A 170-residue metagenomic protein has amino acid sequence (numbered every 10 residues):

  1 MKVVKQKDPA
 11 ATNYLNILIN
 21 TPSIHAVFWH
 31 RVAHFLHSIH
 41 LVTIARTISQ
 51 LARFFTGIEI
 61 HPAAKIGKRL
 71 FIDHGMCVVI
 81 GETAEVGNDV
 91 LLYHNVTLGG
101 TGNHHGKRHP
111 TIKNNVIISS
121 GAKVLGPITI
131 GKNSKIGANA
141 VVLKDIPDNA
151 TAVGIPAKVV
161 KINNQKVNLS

Functional and structural regions predicted by a protein language model:
M1-T56, V167-S170: Terminal amphipathic alpha-helical/low-complexity segments used for targeting or macromolecular assembly
T56, H61-P62, G67-K68, D73-E82 (+11 more regions): Left-handed beta-helix
H105: Catalytic-pocket segment enriched in acidic/His residues
